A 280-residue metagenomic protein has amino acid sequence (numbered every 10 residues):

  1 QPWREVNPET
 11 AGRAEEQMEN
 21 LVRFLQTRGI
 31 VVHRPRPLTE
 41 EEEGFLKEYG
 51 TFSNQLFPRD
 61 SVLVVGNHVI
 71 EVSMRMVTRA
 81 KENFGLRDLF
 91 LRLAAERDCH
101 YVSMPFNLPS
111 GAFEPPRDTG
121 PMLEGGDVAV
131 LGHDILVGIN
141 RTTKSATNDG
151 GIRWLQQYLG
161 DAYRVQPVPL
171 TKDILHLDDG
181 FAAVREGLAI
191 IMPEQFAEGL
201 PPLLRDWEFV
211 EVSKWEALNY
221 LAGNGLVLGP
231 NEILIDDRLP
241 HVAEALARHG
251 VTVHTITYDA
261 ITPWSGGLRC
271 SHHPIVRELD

Functional and structural regions predicted by a protein language model:
Q1-D280: The feature marks the mature, well-folded catalytic cores of soluble enzymes
